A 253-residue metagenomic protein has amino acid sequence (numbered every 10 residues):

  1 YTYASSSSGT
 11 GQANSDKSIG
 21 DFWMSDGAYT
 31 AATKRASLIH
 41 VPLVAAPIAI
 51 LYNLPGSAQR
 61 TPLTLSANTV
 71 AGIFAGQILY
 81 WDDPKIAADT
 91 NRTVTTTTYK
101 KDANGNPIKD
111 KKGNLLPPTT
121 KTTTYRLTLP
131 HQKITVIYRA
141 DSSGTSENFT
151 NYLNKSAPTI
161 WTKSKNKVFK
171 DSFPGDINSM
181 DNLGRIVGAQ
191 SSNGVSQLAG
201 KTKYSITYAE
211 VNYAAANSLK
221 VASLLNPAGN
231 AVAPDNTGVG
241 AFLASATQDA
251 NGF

Functional and structural regions predicted by a protein language model:
Y1-F253: Flexible loop/hinge segments at secondary-structure junctions
